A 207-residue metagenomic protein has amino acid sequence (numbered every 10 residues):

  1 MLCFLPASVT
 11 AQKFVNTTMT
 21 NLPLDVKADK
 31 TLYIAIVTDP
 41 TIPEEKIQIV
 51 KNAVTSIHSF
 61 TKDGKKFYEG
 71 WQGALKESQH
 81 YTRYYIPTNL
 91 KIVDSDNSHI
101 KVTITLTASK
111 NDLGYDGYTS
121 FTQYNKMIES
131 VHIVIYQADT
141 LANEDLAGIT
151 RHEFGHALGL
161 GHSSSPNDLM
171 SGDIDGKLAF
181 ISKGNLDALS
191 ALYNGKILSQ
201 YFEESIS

Functional and structural regions predicted by a protein language model:
M1-I47, K51-K66, K110-K126, G195-S207: Disordered inhibitory propeptide/activation segment of secreted metzincin zinc metalloprotease zymogens, centered on
K27-T31, N97-H99, I128-S130, S165-N167: Sequence-level motif detector for i,i+2 pairs with an aromatic at +2
I34, I57, H152-G155, M170 (+1 more regions): Divalent metal-coordination and catalytic microenvironments
I47-R151: Metzincin-family zinc-dependent endopeptidase catalytic domain
F121-D145, G161-S207: Metalloprotease/metallohydrolase-associated module, dominated by Zn2+-dependent proteases
G148-H162: Active-site recognition of the HExxH zinc-binding catalytic motif
